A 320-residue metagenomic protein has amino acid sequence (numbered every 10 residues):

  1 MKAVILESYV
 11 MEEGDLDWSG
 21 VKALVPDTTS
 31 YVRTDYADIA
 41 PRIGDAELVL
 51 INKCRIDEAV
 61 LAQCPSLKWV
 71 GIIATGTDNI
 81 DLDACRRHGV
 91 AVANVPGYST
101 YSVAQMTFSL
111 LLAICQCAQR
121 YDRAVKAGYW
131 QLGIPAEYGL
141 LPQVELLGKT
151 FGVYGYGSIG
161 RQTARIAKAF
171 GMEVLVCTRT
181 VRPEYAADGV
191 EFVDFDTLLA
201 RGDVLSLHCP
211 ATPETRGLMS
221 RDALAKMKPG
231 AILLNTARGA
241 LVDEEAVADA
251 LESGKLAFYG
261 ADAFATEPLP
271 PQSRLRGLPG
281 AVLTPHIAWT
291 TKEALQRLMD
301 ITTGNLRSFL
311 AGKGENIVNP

Functional and structural regions predicted by a protein language model:
M1-A46, L175: N-terminal glycine-/charge-rich "phosphate-binding" loop or analogous flexible N-terminal tail
V32, I73-A74, V90-Y101, T178 (+1 more regions): Short beta->alpha connector loops at strand-helix junctions that form conserved, small/polar/Pro-enriched
E58-L61, R179-R274: Rossmann-like adenosine-cofactor binding region
H88, P96-T150, E184: Phosphate-binding beta-alpha-beta segment of Rossmann-like dinucleotide-binding domains, i.e., the NAD(P)
Y156-G157: Glycine-rich Rossmann-fold phosphate-binding loop(s) that bind the pyrophosphate of adenine dinucleotide cofactors
G160-R161: N-terminal Rossmann-fold NAD(P) dinucleotide-binding loop
R297-L298, T303-P320: NAD(P)-dependent dehydrogenase/reductase Rossmann-like domain
